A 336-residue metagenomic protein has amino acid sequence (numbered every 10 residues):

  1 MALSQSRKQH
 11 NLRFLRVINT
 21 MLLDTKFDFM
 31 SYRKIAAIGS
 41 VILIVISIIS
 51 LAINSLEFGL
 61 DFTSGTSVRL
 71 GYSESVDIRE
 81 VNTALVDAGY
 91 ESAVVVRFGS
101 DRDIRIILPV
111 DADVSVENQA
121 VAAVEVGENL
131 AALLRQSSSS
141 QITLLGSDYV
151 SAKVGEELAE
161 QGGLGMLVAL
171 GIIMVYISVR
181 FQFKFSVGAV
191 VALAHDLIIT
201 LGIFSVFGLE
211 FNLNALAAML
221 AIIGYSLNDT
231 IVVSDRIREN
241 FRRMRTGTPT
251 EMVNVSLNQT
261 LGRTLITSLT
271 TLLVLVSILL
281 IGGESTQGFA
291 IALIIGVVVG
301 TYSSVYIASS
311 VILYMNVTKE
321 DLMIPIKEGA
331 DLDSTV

Functional and structural regions predicted by a protein language model:
M1-V336: A structural signal for conserved, well-ordered secondary-structure elements that form binding/interaction cores
